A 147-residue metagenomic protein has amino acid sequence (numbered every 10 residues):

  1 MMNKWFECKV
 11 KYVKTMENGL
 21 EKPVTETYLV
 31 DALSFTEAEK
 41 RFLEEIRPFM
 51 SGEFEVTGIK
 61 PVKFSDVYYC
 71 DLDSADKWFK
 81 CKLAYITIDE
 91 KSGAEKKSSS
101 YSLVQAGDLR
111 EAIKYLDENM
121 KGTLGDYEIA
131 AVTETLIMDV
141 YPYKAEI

Functional and structural regions predicted by a protein language model:
M1-P23, D73-K97: Short aromatic-glycine-(Arg/Gly/Cys) micro-motifs in beta-strand/loop hairpins
K4-V10, E26-L29, A38, F42 (+4 more regions): Short, structured motif recognition centered on aromatic/hydrophobic residues
V13-T15, F35, F64, I86-I88 (+2 more regions): Generic structural motif
V13-V30, P48-S51, A94-S102, L124 (+1 more regions): A cross-kingdom feature marking solvent-exposed beta-strand/loop segments within repeated, beta-rich binding/scaffold
D31-D66: Short, well-structured hydrophobic secondary-structure segments
E53-K80, I88: Extended, compositionally biased
C70-S74, Y141-I147: Short, low-order "capping/linker" segments at domain edges
S100-Y141: Mixed-charge, glycine-accented linear interaction segment located at domain edges/termini
